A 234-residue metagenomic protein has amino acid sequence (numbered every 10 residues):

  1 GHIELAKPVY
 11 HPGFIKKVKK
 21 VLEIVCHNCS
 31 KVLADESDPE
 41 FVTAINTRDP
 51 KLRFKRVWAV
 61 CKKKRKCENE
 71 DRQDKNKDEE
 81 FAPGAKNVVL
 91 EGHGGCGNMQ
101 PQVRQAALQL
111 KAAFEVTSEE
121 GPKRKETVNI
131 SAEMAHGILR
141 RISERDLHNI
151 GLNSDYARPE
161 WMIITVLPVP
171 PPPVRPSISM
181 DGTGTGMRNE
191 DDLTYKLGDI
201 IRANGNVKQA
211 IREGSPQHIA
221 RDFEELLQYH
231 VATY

Functional and structural regions predicted by a protein language model:
G1-Y234: Conserved core architecture of multi-subunit DNA-directed RNA polymerases
